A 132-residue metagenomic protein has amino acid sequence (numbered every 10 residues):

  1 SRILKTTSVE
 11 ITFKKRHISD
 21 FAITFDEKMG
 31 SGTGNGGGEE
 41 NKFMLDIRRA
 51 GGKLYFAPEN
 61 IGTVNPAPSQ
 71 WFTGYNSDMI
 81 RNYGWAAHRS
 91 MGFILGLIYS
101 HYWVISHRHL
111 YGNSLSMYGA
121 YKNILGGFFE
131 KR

Functional and structural regions predicted by a protein language model:
S1, I23-M29: Short glycine/proline- and charge-enriched loop/turn segments that cap or connect secondary-structure elements
S1-I18, G34-G36: A recurrent flexible, glycine/aromatic-enriched loop bordering the glycosyltransferase active site that acts as
R16-F21, I61: Short, well-ordered alpha-helical scaffold segment located in the soluble/lumenal catalytic or ligand-binding core
F25-E27, A50-G62, Y75-N76, L95-I98: Catalytic beta-strand/loop signature of glycosyltransferases that borders the donor
K28-K42: Acidic donor-binding loop at a coil-to-helix junction in glycosyltransferase catalytic cores that engages
D46-R48: Hydrophobic residues within well-ordered alpha-helices
P66-Q70: Short acidic, glycine/proline-rich loop/turn micro-motifs
G74-R132: Non-catalytic, C-terminal membrane-associated alpha-helical segments of glycosyltransferases
